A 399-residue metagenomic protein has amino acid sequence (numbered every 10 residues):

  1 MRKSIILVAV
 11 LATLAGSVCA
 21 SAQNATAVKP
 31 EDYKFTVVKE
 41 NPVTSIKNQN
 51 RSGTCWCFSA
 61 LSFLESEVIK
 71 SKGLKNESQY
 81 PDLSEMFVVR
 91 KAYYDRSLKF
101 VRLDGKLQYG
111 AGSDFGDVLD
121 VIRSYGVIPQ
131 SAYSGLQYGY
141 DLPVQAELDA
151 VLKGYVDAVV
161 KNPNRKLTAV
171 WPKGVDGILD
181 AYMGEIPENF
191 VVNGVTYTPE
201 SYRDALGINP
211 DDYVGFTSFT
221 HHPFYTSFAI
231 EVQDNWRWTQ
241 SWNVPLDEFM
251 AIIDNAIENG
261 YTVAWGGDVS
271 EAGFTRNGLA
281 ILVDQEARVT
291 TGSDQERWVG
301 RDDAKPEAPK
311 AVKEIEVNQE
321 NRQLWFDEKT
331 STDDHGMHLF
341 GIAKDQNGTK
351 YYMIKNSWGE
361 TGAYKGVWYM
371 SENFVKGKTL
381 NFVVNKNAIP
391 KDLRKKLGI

Functional and structural regions predicted by a protein language model:
M1, S17, K153-R165, Y364-N385: Repeat-unit-sized solenoid/scaffold elements
M1-V8: Bacterial N-terminal signal peptides that target proteins for export
V8-S17: Bacterial N-terminal signal peptides
G16-C19, S52: Mature extracytoplasmic/luminal segments of secretory-pathway proteins
A20-N24: Boundary at the C-terminal end of the N-terminal hydrophobic targeting segment
A25-D32, E316: Short, positively charged
P30-A264, Y352, G362-Y364: Active-site nucleophile-adjacent alpha helix/oxyanion-hole segment immediately C-terminal to the catalytic cysteine
K173-I399: Active-site signature of cysteine proteases
